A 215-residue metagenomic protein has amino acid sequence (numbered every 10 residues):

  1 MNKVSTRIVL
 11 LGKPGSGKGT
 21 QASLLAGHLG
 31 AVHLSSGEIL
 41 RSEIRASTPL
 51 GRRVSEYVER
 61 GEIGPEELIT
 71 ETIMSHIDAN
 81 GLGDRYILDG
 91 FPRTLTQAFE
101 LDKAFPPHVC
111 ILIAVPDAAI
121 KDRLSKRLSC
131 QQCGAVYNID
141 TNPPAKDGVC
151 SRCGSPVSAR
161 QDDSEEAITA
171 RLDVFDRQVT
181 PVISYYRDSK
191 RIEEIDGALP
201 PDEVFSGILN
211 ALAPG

Functional and structural regions predicted by a protein language model:
M1-G215: Glycine-rich phosphate-binding loop of ATP-dependent small-molecule kinases
